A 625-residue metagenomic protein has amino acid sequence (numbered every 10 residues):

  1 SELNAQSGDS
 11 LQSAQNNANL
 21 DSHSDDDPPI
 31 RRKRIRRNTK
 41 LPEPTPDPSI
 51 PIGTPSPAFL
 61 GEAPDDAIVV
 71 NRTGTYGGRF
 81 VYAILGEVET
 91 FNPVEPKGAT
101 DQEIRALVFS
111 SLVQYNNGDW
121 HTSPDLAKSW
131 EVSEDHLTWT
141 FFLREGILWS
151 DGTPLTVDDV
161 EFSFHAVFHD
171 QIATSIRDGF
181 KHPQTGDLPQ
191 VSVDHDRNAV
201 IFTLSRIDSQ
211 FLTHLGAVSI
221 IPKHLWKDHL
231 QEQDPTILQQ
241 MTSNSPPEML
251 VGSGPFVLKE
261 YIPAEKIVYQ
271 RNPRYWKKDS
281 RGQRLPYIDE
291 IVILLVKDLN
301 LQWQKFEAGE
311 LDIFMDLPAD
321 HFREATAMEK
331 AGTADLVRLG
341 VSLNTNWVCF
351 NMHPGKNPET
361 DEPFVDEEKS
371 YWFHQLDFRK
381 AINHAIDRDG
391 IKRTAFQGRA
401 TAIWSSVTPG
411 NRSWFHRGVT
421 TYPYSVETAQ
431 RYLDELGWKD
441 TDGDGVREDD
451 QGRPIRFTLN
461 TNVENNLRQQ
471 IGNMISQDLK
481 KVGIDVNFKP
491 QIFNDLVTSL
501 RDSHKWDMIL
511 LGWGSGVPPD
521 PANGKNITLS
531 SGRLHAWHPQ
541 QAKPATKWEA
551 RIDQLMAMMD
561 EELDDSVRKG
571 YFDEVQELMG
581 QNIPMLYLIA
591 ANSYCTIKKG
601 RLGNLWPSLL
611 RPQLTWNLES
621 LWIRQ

Functional and structural regions predicted by a protein language model:
L41-P42, D47, P64, I262-I267 (+6 more regions): Detector for C-terminal structural segments
P44-I68, G78-E134, H165, M249-S253: N-terminal lobe/hinge region of extracytoplasmic solute-binding protein
V81, T156-S163, A199-T203, G254-P255 (+7 more regions): Alpha-helical secondary-structure segments
N116-G118, V218-P286, E290-V292, N300 (+3 more regions): Gly/Pro-rich hinge or "lid" segments in bacterial periplasmic/extracellular proteins
K128-T174, I201-R206, Q302-K305, Y371-H374: Aromatic- and charge-enriched surface segment that lines or borders ligand/interaction sites
R144, S243-S245, R274-A325, S476 (+2 more regions): Ligand-site clamp/hinge motif
V167, A173-R177, S192, K259-Q270 (+5 more regions): Extracellular/periplasmic solute-recognition and catalytic clefts
R177-Q233, E260-I262: Surface-exposed binding/hinge segments that line and control ligand-binding clefts or catalytic entry sites
